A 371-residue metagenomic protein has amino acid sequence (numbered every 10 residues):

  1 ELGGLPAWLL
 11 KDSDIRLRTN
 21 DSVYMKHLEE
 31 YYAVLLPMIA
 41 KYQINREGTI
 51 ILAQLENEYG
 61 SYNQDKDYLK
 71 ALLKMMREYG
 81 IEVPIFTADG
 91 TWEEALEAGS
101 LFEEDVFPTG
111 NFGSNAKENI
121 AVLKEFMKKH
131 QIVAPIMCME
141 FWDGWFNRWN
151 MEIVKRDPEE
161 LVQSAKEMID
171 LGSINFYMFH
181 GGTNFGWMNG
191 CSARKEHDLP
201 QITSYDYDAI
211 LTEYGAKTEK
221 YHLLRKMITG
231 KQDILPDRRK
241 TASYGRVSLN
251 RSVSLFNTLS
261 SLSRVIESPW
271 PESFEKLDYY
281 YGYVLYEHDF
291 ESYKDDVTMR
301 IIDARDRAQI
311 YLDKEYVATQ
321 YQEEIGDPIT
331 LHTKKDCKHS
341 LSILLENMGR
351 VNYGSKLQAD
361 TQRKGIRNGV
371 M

Functional and structural regions predicted by a protein language model:
E1-T19, L69-L73, L101-P108, K155 (+1 more regions): Aromatic- and acidic-residue-enriched segments that line the glycan-binding/catalytic groove of carbohydrate-active
P6-S13, L35-L36, T212, K220 (+3 more regions): An acidic-aromatic loop/edge-strand motif
L10-E30, Q54-D65, F107-A116, W142-E160 (+1 more regions): The substrate-binding groove and active-site-proximal loops of carbohydrate-active enzymes, especially glycoside
V23-D105: Active-site neighborhood of glycoside hydrolase catalytic domains
E78-Y79, N115-T212, A216, M227: Catalytic-core region of carbohydrate-active enzymes that cleave or remodel glycosidic bonds
V253-D289: Edge strands and adjacent loops of beta-rich recognition modules
D296-Y311, L341: Aromatic-lined ligand-binding clefts that engage carbohydrates, nucleic acids, or primary amines
Y311-V317: Short strand-turn-strand beta-turns centered on an Asx-Gly dipeptide
